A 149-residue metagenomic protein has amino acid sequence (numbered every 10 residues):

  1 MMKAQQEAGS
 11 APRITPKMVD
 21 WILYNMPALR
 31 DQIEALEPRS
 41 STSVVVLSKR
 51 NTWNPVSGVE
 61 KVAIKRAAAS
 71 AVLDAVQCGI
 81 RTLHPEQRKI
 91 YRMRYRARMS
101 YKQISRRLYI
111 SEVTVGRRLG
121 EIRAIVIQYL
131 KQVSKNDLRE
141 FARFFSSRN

Functional and structural regions predicted by a protein language model:
M1-T82, K102-Q103, R107, G120 (+2 more regions): N-terminal interaction/assembly modules
I90-Y91: A short pre-motif secondary-structure segment
R94, R117: Base-recognition residues in the alpha-helical recognition helix of bacterial helix-turn-helix
A97-T114: Helix-turn-helix DNA-binding module
